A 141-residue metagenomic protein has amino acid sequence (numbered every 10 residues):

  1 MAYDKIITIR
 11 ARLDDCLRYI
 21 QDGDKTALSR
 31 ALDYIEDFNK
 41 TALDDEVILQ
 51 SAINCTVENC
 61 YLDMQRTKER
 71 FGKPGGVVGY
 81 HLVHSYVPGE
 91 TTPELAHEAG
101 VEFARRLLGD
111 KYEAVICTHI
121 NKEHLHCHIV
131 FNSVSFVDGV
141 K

Functional and structural regions predicted by a protein language model:
M1-K141: N-terminal nicking endonuclease/strand-transfer module with a His-rich metal-binding environment and a catalytic Tyr
